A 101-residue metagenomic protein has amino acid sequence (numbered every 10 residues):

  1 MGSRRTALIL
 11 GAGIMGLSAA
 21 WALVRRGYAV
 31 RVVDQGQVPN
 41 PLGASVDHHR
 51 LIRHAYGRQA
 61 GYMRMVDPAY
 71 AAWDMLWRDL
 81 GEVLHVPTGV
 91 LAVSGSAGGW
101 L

Functional and structural regions predicted by a protein language model:
M1-G2, H85: Short, flexible hinge/linker loops that cap or flank conserved catalytic cores
G2-L8, N40-H48: Accessory recognition modules or surfaces
R5-V32: N-terminal Rossmann-like FAD-binding beta1-loop-alpha1 element of flavoenzymes
I14-L17, A44, P68, V90: Gly/Ser/Thr-rich helix-start
G16, L42-A55: Short, conserved active-site loops that position catalytic residues or coordinate cofactors/metal ions across diverse
A19, L42, M63: Short glycine-/acidic-enriched loop or helix-start segments at secondary-structure transitions that form or flank
V24-V46: Glycine-rich FAD pyrophosphate-binding loop
H49-L101: Dinucleotide-binding Rossmann-like beta1-alpha1 core, especially the glycine-rich loop that anchors the ADP
